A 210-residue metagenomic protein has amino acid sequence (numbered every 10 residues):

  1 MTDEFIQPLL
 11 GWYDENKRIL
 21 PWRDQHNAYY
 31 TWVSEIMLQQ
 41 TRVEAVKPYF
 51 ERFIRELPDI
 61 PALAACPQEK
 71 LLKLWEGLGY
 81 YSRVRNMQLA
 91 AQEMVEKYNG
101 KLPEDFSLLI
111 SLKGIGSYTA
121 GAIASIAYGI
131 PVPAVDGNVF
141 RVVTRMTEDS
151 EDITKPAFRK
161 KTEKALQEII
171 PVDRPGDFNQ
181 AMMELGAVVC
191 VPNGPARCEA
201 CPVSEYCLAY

Functional and structural regions predicted by a protein language model:
D3-E199, V203-L208: Catalytic cores of DNA base-excision repair glycosylases
